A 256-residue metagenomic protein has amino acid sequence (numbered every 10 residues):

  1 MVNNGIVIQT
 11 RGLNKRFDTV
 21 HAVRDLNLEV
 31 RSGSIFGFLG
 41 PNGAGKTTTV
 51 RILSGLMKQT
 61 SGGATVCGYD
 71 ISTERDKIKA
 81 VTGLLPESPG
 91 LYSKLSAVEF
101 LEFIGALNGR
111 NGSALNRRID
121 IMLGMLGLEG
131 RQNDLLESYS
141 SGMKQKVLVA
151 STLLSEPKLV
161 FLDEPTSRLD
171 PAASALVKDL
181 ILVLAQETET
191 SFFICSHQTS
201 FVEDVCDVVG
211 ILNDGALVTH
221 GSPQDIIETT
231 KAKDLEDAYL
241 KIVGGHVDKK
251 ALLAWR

Functional and structural regions predicted by a protein language model:
E102, A106, S113-R131: Conserved ABC ATPase "signature" region
E156: Conserved catalytic motifs of ABC-family nucleotide-binding domains
V160-D163: Catalytic Walker B motif of ABC-type/P-loop ATPase nucleotide-binding domains
A175-E187: Helical segment within the ABC ATPase nucleotide-binding domain
H220-G221: ABC ATPase "signature
